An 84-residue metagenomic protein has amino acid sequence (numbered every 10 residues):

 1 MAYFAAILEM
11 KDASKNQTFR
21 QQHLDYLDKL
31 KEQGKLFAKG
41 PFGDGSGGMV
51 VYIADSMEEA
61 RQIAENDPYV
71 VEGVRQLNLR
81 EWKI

Functional and structural regions predicted by a protein language model:
M1-I84: Conserved, structured core segments of small domains
